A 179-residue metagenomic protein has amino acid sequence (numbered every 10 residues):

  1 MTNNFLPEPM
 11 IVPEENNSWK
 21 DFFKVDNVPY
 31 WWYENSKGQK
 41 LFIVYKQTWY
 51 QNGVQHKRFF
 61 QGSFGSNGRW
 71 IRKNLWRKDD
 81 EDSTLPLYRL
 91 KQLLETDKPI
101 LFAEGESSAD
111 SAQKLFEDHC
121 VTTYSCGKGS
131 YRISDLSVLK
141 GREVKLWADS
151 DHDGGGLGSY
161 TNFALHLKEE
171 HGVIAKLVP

Functional and structural regions predicted by a protein language model:
T2, L6-E8, S18-W19, W32-S36 (+4 more regions): TOPRIM fold recognition
N3-D26, N35-S108: Intein modules and their embedded homing endonuclease domains
V28-Y30: Short, acidic/polar N-cap/turn motifs at the starts of alpha helices
